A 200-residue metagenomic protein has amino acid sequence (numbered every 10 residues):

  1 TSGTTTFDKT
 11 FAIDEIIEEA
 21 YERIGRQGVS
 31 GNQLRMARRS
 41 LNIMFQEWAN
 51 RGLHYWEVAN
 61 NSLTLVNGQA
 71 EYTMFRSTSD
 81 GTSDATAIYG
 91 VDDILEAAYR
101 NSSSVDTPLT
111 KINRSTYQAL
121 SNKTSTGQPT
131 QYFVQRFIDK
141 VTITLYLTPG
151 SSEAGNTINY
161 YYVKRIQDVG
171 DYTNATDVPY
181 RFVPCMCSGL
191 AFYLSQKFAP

Functional and structural regions predicted by a protein language model:
T1-P200: Glycine-enriched, solvent-exposed interface loops adjoining structured elements
